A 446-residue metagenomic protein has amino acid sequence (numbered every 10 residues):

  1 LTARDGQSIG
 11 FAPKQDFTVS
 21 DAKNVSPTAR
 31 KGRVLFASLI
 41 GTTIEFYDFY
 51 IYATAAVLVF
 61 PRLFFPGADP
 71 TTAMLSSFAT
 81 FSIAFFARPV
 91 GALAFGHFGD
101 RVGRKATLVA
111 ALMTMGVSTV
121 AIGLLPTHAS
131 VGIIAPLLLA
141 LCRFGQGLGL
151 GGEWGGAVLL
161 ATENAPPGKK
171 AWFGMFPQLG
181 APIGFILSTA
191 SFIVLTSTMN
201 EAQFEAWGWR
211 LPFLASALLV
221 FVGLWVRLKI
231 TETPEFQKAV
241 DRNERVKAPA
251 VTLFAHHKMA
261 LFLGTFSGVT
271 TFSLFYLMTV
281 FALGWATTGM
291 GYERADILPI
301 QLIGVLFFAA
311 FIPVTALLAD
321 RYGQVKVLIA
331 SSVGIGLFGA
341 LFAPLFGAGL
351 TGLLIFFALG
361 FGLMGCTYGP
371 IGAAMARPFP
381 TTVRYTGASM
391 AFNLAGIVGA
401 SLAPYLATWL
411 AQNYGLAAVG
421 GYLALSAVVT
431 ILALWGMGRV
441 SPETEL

Functional and structural regions predicted by a protein language model:
A53-T54, K258-F307, A400: Extracytoplasmic gate region of multi-pass secondary transporters
A56-V90: Extracellular/periplasmic helix-loop-helix junction of adjacent transmembrane segments in MFS-like secondary
R101-L112, R321-S332: Cytoplasmic membrane-interface "Motif A"-like loop-to-helix N-cap segments of 12-TM Major Facilitator Superfamily
M113-V131, V333-A348: C-terminal ends and interior cores of transmembrane alpha-helices in multi-pass membrane transporters/permeases
W172-T196, F392-A403: Glycine-rich segments within core transmembrane alpha-helices of 12-TM secondary carriers
G223-I230, A424-L446: Multi-pass alpha-helical transporter architecture, strongest for 12-TM Major Facilitator/SLC carriers used
V325-P370: C-terminal transmembrane helical hairpin of 12-TM major facilitator-type secondary transporters
T382-A411: A late C-terminal transmembrane helix in Major Facilitator Superfamily
